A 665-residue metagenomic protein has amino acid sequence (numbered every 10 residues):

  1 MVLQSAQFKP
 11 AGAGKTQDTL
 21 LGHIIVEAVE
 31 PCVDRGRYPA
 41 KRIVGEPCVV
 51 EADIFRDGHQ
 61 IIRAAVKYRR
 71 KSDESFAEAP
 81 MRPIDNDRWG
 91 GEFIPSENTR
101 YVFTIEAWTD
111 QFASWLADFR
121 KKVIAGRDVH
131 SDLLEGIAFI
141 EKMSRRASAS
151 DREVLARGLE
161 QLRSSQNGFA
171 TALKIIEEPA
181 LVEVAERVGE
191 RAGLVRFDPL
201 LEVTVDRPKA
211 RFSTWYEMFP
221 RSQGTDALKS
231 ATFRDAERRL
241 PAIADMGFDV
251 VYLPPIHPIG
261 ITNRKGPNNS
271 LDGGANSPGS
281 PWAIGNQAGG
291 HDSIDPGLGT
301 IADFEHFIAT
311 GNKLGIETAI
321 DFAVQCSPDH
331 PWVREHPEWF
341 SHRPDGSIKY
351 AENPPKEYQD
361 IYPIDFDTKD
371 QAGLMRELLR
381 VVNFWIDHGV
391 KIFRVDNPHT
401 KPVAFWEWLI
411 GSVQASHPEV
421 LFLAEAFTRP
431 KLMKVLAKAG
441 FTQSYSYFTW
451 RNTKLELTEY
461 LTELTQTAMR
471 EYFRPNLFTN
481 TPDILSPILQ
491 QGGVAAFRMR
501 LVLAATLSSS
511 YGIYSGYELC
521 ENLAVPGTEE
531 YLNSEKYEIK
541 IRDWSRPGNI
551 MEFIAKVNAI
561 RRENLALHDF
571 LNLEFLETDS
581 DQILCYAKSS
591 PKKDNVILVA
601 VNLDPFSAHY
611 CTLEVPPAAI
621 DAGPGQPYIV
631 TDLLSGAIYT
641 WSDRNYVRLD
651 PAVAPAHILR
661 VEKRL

Functional and structural regions predicted by a protein language model:
M1-S222, K229-D249, G311, G440 (+3 more regions): Carbohydrate-interacting/catalytic domains
K209-A231, I259-H306, R334-A372, S534-I541: Aromatic- and acidic-residue-enriched carbohydrate-binding clefts of CAZyme catalytic domains
T214-Y216, V251-L253, T318-I320, F393 (+4 more regions): Hydrophobic faces of well-ordered beta-strands that scaffold small-molecule active sites in alpha/beta enzyme cores
L240-H257, A283-K349, D370-V395: Substrate-binding cleft of carbohydrate-active enzyme catalytic domains
Y252-I261, F322-P331, D396-P402, E425-R429 (+2 more regions): Short, solvent-exposed turn/loop segments enriched in Gly/Ser/Thr/Pro and often Arg
S327-E338, W406, Q414-A415, F427-L457 (+1 more regions): Substrate-binding cleft/loops of secretory-pathway carbohydrate-active enzymes
H342, D365-M433: Active-site neighborhood of glycoside hydrolase catalytic domains
I410-E425, P430, N452-G527, K592: Catalytic-core region of carbohydrate-active enzymes that cleave or remodel glycosidic bonds
